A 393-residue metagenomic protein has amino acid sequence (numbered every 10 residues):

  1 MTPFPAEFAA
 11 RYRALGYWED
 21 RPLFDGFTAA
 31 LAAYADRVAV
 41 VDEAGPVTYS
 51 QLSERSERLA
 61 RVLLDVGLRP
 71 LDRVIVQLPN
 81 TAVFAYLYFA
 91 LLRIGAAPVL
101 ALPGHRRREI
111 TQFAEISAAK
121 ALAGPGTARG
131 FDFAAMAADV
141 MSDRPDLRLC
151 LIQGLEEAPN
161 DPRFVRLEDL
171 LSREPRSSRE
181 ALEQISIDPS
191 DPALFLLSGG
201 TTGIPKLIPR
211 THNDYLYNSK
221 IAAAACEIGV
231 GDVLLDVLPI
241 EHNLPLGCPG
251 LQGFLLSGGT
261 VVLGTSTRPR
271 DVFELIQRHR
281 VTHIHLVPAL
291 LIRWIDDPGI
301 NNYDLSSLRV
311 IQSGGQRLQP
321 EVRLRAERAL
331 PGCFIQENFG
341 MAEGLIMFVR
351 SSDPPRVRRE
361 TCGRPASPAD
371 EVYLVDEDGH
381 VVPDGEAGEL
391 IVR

Functional and structural regions predicted by a protein language model:
T2-F8, D25-T48, I152-P159: AMP-dependent adenylate-forming
Y17-D20, G26, D36-T81, A85-F89 (+4 more regions): Conserved AMP-binding/adenylate-forming core of the ANL superfamily
A35, E157, V165, S172-L197 (+3 more regions): Conserved pre-ATP/AMP-binding loop-to-beta segment of ANL
D65-V66, I94-D169: Structural core segment of the AMP-binding/adenylate-forming
R73, P79-V99, P103-R107, E115-L122 (+3 more regions): A short helix-loop-beta submotif of the ANL/AMP-binding
L216-V233, N243-T282, D297: Conserved AMP-binding/adenylation subdomain of ANL enzymes
V281-L286, I295-V357, E371: Gly/Ser/Thr-rich phosphate-binding loop
Y373-R393: Conserved beta-loop-beta connector loops within the AMP-binding
